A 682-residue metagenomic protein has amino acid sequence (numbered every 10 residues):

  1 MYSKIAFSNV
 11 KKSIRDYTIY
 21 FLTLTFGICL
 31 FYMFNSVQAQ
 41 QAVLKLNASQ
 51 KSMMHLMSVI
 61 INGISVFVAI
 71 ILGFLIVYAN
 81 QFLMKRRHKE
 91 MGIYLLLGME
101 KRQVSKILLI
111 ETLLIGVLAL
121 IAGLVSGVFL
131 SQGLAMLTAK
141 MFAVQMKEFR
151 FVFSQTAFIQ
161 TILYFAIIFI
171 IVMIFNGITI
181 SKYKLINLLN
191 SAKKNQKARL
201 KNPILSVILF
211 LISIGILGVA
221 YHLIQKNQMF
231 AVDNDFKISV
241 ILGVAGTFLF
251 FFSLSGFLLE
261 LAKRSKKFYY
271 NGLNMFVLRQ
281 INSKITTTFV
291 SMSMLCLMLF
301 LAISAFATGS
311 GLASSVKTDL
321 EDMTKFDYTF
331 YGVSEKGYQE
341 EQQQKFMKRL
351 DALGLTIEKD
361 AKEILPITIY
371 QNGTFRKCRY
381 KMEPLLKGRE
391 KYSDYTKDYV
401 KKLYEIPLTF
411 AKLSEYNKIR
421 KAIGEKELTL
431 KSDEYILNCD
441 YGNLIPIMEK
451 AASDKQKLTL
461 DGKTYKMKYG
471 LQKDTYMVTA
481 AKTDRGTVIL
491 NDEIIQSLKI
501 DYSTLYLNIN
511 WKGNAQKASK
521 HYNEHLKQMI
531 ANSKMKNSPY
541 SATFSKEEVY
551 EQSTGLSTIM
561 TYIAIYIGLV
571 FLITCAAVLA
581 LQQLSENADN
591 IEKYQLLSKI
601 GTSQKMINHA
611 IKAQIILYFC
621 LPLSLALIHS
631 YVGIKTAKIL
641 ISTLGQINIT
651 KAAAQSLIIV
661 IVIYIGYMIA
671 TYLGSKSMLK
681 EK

Functional and structural regions predicted by a protein language model:
M1-C29, Q196-I212, F252-L299, D589: N-terminal Sec/SRP start-transfer signal
Y2-K4, K182-A198, A588-D589, S677-K682: Short cytosolic juxtamembrane segments of multi-pass membrane proteins
I14-Y20, L108-S126, I162, A166 (+3 more regions): Selective transmembrane-helix segments that form parts of the transport pathway or gating/packing helices in multipass
R15-L22, M33-F67, L83-K85, I93-Y94 (+6 more regions): Peri-transmembrane interface segments
C29-V43, Y78-F82, I115-V144, A157-K182 (+5 more regions): Small-residue-rich transmembrane alpha-helices
I76-I93, K182, L261-R264, L273-N274 (+1 more regions): Transmembrane helix boundary and interhelical loop/hinge segments in multi-pass membrane proteins
D319-I573: Basic-flanked hydrophobic alpha-helices used for secretion and membrane insertion
